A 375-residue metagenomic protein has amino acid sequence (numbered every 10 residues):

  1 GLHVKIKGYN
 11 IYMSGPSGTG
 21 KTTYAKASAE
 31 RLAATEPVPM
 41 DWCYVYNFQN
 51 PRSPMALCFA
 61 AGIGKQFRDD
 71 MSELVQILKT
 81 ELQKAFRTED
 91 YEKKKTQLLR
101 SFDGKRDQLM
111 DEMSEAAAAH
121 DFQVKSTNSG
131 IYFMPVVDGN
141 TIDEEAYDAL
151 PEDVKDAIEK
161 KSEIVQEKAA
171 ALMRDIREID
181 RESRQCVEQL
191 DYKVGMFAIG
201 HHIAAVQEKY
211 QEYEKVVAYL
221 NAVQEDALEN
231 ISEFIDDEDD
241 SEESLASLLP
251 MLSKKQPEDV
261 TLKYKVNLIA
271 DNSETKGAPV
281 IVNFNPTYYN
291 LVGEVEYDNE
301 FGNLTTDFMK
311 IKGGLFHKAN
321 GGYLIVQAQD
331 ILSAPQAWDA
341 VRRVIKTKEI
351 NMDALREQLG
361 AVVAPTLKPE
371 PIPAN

Functional and structural regions predicted by a protein language model:
G1-N375: Non-catalytic accessory segments flanking P-loop/AAA+ NTPase cores
